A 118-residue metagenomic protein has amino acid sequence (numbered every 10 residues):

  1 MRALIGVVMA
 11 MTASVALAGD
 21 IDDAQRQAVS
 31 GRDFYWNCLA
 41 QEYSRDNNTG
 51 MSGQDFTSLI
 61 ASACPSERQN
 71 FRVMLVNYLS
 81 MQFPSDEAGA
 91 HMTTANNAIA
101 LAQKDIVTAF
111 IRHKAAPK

Functional and structural regions predicted by a protein language model:
M1-L4: Positively charged n-region of N-terminal signal peptides that target proteins for export
V7, M11-A18: N-terminal signal peptide c-region/cleavage motif recognized by signal peptidases
A16-R26: Cleaved targeting-peptide boundary
R26-M74: Short N-proximal segments of mature Sec-exported proteins
Q54-K118: Compact alpha-helical subdomains of small soluble proteins
